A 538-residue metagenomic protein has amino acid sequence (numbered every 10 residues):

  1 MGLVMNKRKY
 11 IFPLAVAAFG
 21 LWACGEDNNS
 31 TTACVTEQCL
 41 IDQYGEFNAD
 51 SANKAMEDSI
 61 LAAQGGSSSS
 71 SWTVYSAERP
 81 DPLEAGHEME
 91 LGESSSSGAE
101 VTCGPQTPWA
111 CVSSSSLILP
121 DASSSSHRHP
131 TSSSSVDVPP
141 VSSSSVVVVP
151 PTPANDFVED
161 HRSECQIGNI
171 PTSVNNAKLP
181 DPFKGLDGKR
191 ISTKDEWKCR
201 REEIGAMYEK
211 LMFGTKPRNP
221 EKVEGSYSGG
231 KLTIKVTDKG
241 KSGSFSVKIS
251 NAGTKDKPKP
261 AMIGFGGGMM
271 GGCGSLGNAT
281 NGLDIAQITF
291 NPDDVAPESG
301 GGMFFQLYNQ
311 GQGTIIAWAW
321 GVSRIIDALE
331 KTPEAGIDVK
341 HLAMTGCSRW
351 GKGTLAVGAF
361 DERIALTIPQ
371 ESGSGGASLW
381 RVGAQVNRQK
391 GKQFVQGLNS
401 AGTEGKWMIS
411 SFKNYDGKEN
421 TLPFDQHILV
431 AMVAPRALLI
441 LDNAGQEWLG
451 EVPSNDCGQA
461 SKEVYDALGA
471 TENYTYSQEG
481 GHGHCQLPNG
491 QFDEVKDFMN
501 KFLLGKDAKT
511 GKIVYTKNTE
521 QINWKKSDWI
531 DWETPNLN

Functional and structural regions predicted by a protein language model:
M1-K7: N-terminal secretory signal peptides that target proteins for export/translocation
K7-R8, L14, G20-G104, C111-A122 (+2 more regions): Bacterial Sec-dependent N-terminal signal peptides
V149-S246, N251-K257, A434-L438, N443-N538: Alpha/beta-hydrolase-fold serine-hydrolase catalytic core, especially in secreted/extracellular enzymes
K257-M262, G282-Q287, V339-H341, E362-L366 (+2 more regions): Loop/turn elements at helix/coil->beta-strand transitions in domains of secreted/extracellular proteins
I263-P333, G373-Q385: Cap/lid segment of the alpha/beta-hydrolase catalytic domain
M270-G272, V295-P297, G351-G353, S374-L379 (+4 more regions): Flexible loop/turn segments at secondary-structure boundaries
I325-K390, K418-E419: Primarily recognizes the serine-hydrolase "nucleophile elbow" in alpha/beta-hydrolase and SGNH/GDSL folds
P369-L429, G450-G458, V464-T471: Mobile cap/lid helix-loop segments that gate and shape the active-site cleft of serine hydrolases
